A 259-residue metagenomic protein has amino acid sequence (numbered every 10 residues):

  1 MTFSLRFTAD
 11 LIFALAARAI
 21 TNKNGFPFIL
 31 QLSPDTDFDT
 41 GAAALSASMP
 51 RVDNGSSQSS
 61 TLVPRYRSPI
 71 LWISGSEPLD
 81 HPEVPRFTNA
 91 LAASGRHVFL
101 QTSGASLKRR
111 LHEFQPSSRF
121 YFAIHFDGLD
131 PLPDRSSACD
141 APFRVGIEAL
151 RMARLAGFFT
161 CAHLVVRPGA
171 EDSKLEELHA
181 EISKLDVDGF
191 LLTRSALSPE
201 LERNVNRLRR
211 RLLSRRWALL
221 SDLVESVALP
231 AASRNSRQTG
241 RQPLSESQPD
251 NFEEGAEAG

Functional and structural regions predicted by a protein language model:
M1-G25: Membrane-proximal basic amphipathic "stem/tether" segments
F13-N22, Q31-D35, T88-V98: N-terminal/domain-start segments enriched in small and hydrophobic, helix-friendly residues, covering either
R18-Q58, R65: Canonical Radical SAM [4Fe-4S] cluster-binding loop centered on the CxxxCxxC motif and its immediate flanking residues
T36, S48, F126-D130, R194-A196 (+2 more regions): Short, histidine-centered active-site or binding-site loop motifs used for metal coordination, general acid-base
G41, G55, E83-V84, K174-E177 (+1 more regions): Residues at alpha-helix caps and immediate loop-helix transition turns in enzyme cores, especially N- and C-cap
S59-I73, H81-R194: Radical SAM/AdoMet-radical enzyme domain recognition
S195-G259: A C-terminal junction/extension of Radical SAM enzymes
